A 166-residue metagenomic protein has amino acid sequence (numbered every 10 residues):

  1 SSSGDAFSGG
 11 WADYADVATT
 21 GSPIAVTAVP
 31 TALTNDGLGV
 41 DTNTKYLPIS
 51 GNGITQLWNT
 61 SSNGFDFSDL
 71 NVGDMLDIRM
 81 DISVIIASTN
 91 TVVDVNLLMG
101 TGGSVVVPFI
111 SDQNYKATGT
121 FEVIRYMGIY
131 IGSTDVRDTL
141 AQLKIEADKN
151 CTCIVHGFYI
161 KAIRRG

Functional and structural regions predicted by a protein language model:
S1-G166: Extracellular jelly-roll beta-sandwich "head" domains, especially the C-terminal globular C1q domain
